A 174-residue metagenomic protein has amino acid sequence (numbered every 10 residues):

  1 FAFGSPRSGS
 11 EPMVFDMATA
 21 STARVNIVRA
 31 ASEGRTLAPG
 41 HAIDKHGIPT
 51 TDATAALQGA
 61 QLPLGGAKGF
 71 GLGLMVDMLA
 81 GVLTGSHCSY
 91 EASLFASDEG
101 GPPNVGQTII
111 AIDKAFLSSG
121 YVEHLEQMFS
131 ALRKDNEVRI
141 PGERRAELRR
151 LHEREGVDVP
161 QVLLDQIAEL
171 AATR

Functional and structural regions predicted by a protein language model:
F1, G71, G106-T108: Short beta-strand micro-motifs in enzyme catalytic cores
F1-A53: Phosphate/diphosphate-binding glycine-rich loops and adjacent basic-rich segments that engage nucleotide
S8-P12, L37-P39, Q58, N104-Q107 (+1 more regions): Short coil/turn connectors at secondary-structure junctions
V14, P63, A111: Conserved beta-strand segments that form the floor/walls of ligand-binding pockets within enzyme and binding domains
T19-T22, K68, K114-F116: Glycine-rich beta-alpha junction loops
S32-Y90, F95: Secondary-shell segments that build the walls of catalytic and ion/ligand-binding clefts
M78, L83, H87-R174: Catalytic-core signal marking the mid-to-C-terminal active-site face
